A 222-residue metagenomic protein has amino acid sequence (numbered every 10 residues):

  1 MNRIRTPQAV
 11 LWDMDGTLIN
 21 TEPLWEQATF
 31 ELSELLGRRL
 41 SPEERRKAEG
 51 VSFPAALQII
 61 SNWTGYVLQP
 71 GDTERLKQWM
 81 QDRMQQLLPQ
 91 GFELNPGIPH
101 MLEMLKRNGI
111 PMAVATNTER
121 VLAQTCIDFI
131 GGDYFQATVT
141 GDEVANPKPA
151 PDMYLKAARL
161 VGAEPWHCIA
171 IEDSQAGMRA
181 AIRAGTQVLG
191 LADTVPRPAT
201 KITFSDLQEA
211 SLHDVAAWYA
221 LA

Functional and structural regions predicted by a protein language model:
M1-A9, P99, E103-K106, E119-A222: Asp-based, Mg2+/Mn2+-dependent phosphohydrolase catalytic module
N2-R46: Active-site neighborhood of HAD-like aspartate-dependent phosphohydrolases
T17, T116-T118: Conserved phosphate-coupling serine/threonine residues in phosphotransfer and NTP-handling enzymes
E26, F30, F53-Q58, K77 (+3 more regions): An amphipathic alpha-helix signature
L32-S33, S52-L68, C126, A158: Helix-loop "lid/cap" segments that line or gate small-molecule binding pockets
L35-R38, G65-L68, I130-Y134, G162-A163: Short helix-capping segments at alpha-helix termini
R39, S61-H100, N108: Metal-dependent phosphoesterase signature
